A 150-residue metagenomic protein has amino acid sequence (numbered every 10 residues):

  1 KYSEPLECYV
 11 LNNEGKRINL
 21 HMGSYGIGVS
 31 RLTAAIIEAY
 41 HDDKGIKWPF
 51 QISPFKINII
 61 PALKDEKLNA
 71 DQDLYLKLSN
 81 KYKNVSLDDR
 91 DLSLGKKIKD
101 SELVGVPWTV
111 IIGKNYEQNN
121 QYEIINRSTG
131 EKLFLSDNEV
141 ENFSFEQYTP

Functional and structural regions predicted by a protein language model:
K1-P150: NTP/phosphate- and nucleic-acid-binding module
